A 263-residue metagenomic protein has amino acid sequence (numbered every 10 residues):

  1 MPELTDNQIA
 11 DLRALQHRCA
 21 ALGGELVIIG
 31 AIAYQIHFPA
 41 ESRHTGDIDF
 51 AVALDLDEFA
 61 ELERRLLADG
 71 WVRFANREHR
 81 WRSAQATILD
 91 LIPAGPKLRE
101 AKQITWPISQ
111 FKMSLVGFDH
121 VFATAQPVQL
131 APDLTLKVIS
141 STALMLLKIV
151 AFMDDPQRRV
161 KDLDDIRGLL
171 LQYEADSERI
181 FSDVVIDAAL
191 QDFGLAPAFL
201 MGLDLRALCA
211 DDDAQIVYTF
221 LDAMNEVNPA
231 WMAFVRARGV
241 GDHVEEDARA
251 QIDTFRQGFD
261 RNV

Functional and structural regions predicted by a protein language model:
M1-V263: Compositionally biased terminal segments of proteins
